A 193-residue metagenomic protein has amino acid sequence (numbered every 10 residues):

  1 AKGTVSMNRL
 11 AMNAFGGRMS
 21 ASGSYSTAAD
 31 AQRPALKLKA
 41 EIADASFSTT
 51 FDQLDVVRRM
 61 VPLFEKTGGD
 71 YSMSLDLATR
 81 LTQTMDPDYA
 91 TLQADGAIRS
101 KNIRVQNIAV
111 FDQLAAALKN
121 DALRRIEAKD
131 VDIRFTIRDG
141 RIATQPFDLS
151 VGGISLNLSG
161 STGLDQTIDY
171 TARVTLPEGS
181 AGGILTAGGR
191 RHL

Functional and structural regions predicted by a protein language model:
K2-L193: Small-residue helix/turn framework positions
